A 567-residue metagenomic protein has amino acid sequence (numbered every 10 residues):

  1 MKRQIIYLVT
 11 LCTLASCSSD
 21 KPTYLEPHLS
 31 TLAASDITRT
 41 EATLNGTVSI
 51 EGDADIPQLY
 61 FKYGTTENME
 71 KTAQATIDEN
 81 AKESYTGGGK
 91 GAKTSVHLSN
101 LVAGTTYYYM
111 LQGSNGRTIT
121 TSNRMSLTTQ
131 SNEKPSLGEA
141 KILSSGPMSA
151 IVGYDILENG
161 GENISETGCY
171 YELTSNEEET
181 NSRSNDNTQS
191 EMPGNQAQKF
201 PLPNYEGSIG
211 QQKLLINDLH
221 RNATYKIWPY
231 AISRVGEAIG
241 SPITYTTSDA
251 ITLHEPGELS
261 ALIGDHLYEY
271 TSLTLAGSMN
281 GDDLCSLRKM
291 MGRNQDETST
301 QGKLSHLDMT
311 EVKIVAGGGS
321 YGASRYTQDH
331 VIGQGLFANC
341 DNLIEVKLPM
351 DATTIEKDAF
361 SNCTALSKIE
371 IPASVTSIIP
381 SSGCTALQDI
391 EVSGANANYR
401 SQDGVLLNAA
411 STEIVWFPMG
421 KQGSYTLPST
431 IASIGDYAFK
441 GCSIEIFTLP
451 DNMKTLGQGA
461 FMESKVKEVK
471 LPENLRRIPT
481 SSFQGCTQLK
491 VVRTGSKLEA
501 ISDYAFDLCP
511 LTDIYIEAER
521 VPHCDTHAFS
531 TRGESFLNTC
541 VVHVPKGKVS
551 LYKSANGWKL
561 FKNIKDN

Functional and structural regions predicted by a protein language model:
M1-Q4: Positively charged n-region of N-terminal signal peptides that target proteins for export
L14-S16: C-terminal motif of bacterial Sec signal peptides marking the signal peptidase cleavage site
S18-D249: Short, surface-exposed linear motifs at loops/turns and structural transition points
T106, K548-I564: K/E-rich alpha-helical interaction surfaces of small helical-bundle regulatory domains
L137, D249-G264: Boundary/junction segments of secreted and surface-exposed precursor proteins
A250-H254, S272-M279, E297-H330, C340-T354 (+8 more regions): Structural signature of tandem-repeat unit edges
L287-G292, Y321-R325, S381-G383, F506 (+1 more regions): A structural signal for leucine-rich repeat
